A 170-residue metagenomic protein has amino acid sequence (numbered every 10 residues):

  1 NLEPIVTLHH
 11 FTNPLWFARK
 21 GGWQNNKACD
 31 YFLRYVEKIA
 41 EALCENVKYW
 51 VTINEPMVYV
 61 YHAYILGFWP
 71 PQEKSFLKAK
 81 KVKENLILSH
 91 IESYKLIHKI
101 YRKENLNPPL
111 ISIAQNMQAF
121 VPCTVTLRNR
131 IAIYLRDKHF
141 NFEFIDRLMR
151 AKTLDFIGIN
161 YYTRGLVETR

Functional and structural regions predicted by a protein language model:
N1-R170: Non-catalytic scaffold segments within catalytic domains of secreted glycoside hydrolases
